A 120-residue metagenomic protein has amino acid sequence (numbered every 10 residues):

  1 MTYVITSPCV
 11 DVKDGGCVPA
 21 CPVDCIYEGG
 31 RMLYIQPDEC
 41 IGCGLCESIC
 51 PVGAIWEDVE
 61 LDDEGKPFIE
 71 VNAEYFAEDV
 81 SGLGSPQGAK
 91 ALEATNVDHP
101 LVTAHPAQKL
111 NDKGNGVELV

Functional and structural regions predicted by a protein language model:
M1-L45, W56-G65, G116-V120: Ferredoxin-like iron-sulfur electron-transfer modules
T2, E47-V120: Flanking helices and flexible, charged tails adjoining ferredoxin-like Fe-S electron-transfer domains in multi-subunit
